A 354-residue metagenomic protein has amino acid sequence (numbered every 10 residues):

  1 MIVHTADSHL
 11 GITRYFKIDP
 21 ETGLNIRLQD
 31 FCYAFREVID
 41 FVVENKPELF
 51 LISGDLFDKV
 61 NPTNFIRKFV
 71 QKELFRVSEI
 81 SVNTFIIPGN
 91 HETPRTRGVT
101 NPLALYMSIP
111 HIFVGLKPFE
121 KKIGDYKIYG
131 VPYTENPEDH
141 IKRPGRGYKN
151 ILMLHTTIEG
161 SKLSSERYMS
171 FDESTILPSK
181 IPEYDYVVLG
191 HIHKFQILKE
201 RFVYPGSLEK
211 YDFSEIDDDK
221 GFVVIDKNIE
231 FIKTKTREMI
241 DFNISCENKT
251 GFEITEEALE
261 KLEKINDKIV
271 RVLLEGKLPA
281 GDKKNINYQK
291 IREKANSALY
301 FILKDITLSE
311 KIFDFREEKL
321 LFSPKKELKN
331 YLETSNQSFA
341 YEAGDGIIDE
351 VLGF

Functional and structural regions predicted by a protein language model:
M1-K68, Y148, G346-D349, G353: N-terminal active-site segment of His-dependent metallophosphoesterases
V3, K127-Y129, V223: Conserved beta-strand elements of the Class I
H4, I52, I86, L152 (+1 more regions): Structural beta-sheet core signal
G23, L49, V60-V203, S207-F213 (+1 more regions): His/Asp/Glu-rich metal-coordinating catalytic cores of metallo-dependent phosphodiesterases/hydrolases acting on
K46-P47, K127, E183, N266-K268 (+1 more regions): Short loop/turn motifs at secondary-structure junctions
G190-I254: A conserved active-site cap/scaffold subdomain adjacent to cofactor or substrate pockets
D226-F354: Accessory, non-catalytic peripheral segments of nucleic-acid enzymes
